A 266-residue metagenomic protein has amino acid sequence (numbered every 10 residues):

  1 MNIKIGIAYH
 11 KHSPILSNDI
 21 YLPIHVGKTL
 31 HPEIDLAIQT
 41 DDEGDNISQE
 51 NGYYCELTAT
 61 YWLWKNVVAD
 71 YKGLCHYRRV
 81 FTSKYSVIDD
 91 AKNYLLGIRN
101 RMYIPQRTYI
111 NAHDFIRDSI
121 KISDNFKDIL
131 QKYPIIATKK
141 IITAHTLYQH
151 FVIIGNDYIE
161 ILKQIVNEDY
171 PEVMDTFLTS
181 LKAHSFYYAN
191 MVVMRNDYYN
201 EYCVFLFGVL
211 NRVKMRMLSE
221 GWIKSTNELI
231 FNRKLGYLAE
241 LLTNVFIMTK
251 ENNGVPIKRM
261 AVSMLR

Functional and structural regions predicted by a protein language model:
M1-R266: ER/Golgi luminal nucleotide-sugar-dependent glycosyltransferases, focusing on the catalytic module
